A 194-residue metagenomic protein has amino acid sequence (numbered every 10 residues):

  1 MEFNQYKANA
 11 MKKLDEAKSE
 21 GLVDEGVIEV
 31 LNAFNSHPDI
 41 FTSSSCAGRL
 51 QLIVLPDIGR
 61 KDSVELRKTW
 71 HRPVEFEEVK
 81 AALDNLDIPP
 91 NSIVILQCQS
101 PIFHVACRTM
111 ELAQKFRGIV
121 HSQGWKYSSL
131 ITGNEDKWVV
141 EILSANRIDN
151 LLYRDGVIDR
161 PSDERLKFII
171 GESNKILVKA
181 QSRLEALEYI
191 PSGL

Functional and structural regions predicted by a protein language model:
M1-I88, D163-L194: N-terminal, charge-rich interaction modules
L86-C98: Short, flexible, solvent-exposed loop/turn segments with mixed acidic/basic and small polar residues
I93, I102, K137-V139: Broad gene-expression machinery/nucleic-acid interaction feature
Q99, A113: Compact, Lys/Arg-rich rRNA/RNP-binding cores from ribosome-related proteins
P101-C107: Short cationic amphipathic helices and targeting signals
R108-L112: Helix N-cap motif at beta-to-alpha junctions
I119-L194: Helix-rich interaction surfaces within compact, conserved domain-sized segments that mediate assembly or partner
